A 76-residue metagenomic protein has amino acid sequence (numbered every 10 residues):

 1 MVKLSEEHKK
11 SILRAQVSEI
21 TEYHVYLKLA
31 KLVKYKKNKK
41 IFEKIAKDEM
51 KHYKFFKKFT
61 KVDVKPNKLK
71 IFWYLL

Functional and structural regions predicted by a protein language model:
M1-L76: Non-heme di-metal
